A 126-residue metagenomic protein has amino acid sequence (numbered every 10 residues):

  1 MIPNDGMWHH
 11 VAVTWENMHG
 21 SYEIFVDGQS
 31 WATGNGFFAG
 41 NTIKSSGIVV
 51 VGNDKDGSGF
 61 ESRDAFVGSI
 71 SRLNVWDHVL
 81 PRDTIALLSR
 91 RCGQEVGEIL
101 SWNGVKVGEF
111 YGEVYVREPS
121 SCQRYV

Functional and structural regions predicted by a protein language model:
M1-V126: Extracellular glycan-associated modules
